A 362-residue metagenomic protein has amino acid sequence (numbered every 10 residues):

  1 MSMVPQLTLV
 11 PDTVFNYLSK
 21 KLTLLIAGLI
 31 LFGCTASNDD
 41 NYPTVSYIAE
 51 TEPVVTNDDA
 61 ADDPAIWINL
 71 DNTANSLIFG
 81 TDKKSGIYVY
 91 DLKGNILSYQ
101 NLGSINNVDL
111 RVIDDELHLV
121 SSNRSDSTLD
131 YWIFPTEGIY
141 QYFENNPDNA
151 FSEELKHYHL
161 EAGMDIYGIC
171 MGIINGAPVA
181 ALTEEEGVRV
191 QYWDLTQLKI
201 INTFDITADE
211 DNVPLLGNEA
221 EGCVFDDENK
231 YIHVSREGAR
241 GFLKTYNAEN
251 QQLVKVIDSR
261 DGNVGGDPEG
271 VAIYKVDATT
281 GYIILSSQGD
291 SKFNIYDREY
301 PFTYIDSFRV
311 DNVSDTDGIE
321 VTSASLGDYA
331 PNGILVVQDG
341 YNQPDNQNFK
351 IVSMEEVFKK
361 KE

Functional and structural regions predicted by a protein language model:
M1-L18: N-terminal secretory signal peptides that target proteins for export/translocation
T8-V10, L25, D40: Short linear sequence motifs
T13, A27-G28: Enrichment for repetitive, rod-forming helical segments
K20-A27: Sec-dependent signal peptide recognition, specifically the positively charged N-region followed immediately by
F32-G33: C-terminal motif of bacterial Sec signal peptides marking the signal peptidase cleavage site
S37-E362: Sequence/structural signature of beta-propeller domains
